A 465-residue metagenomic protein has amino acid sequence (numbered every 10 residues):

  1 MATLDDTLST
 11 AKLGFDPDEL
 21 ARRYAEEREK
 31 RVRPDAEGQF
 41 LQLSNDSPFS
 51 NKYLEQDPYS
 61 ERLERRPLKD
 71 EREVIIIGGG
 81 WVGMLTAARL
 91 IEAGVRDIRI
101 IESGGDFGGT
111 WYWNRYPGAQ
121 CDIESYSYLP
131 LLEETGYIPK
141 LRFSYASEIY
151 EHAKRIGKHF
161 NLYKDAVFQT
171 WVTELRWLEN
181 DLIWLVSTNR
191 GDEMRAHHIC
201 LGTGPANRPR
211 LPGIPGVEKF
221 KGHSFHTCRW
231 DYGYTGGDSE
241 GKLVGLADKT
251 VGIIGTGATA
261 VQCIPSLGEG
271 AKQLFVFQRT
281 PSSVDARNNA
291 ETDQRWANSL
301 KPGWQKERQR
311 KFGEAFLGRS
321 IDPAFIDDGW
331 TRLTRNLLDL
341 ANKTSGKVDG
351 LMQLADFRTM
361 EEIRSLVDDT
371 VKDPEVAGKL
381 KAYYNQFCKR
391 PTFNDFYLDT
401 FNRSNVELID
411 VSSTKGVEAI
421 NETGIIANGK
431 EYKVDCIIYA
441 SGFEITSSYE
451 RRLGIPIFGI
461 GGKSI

Functional and structural regions predicted by a protein language model:
A2-V74, I91-E218, G233, L243-D248 (+2 more regions): N-terminal FAD-binding dinucleotide-binding subdomain shared by FAD-dependent oxidases/monooxygenases
G78-M84, I254-G257: Glycine-rich Rossmann-fold phosphate-binding loop(s) that bind the pyrophosphate of adenine dinucleotide cofactors
L85, Q262: Short alpha-helical segment within the catalytic ATP-binding CA
L90, C263-L267: Aromatic pocket-lining residues of Rossmann-like dinucleotide-binding sites
K221-R229: Active-site-adjacent "gating/activation" loops or surface patches in catalytic cores
G236: Membrane-interface transmembrane helices that cradle and orient dolichyl/undecaprenyl
S239: Conserved acidic catalytic loop of the alpha/beta-hydrolase fold
V251: Conserved class I S-adenosyl-L-methionine
